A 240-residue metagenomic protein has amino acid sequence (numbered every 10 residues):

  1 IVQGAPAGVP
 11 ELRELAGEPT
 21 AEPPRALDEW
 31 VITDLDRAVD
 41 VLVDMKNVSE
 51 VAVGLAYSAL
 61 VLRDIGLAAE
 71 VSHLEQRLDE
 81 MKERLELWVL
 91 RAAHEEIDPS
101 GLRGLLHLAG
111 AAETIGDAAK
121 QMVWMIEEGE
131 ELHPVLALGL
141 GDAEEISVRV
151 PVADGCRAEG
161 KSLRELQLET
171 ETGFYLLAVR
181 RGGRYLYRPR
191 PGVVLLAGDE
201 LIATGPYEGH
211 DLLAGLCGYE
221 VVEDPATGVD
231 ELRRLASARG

Functional and structural regions predicted by a protein language model:
I1-G240: Cytosolic, long alpha-helical scaffolding segments
